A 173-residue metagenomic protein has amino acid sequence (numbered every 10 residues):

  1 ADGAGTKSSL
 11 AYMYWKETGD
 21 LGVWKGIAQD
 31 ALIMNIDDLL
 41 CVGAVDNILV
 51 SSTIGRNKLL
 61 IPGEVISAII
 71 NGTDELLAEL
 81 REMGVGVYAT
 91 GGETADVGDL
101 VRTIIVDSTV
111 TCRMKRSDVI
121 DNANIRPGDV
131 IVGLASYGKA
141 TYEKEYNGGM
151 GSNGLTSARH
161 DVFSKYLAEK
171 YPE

Functional and structural regions predicted by a protein language model:
A1-E173: Helix-biased detector of long, well-ordered alpha-helical tracts
